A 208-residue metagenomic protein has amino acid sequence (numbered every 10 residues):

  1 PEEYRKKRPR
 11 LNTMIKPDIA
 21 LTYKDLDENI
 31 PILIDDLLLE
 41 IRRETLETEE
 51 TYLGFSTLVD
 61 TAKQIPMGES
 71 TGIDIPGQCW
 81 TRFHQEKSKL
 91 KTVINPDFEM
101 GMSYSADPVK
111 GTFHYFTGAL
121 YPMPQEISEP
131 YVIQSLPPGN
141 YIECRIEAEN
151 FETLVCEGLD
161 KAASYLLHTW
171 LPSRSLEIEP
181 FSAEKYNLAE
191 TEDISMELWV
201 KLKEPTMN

Functional and structural regions predicted by a protein language model:
E3: Residues in the helix-turn-helix
K6: Phosphate-coordinating loops and pocket residues in cytosolic domains that bind phosphorylated ligands
P9-N208: A solvent-exposed interaction/effector surface
